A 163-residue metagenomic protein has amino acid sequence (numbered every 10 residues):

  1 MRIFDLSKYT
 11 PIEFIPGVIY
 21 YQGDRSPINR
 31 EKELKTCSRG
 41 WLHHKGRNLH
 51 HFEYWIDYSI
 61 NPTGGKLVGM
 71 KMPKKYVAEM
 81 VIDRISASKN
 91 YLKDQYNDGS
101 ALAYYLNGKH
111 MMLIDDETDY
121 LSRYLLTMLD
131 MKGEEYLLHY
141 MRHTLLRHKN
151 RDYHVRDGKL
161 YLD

Functional and structural regions predicted by a protein language model:
M1-D163: Metal-dependent phosphohydrolase cores
